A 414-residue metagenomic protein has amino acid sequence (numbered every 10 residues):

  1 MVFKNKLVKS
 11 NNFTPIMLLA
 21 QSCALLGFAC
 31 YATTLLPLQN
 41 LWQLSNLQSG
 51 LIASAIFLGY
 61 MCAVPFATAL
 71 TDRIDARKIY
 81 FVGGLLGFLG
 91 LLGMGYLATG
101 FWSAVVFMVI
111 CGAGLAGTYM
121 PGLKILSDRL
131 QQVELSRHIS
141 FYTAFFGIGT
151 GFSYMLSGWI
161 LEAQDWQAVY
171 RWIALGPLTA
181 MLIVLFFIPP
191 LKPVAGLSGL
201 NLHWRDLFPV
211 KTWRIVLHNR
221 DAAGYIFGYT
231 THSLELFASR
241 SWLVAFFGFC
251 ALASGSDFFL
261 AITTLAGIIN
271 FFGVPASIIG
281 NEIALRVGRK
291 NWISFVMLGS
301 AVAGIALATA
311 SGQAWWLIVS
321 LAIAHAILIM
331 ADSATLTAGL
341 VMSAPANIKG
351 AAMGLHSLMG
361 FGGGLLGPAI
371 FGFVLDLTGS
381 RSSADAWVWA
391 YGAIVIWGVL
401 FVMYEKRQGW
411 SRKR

Functional and structural regions predicted by a protein language model:
Y31-A32, D221-I269: Extracytoplasmic gate region of multi-pass secondary transporters
C62-A98: Conserved MFS/SLC helix-loop-helix module at the cytosolic interface between two early adjacent transmembrane helices
A63-D75, A276-R289, L375: Helix-to-loop junctions at the C-terminal end of transmembrane segments in multipass secondary transporters
F107-F145: Cytoplasmic helix-loop-helix junction between adjacent transmembrane helices in 12-TM secondary transporters
Y142-P189: Helix-loop-helix hairpin linking two adjacent transmembrane segments in secondary transporters
L182-F187, S380, W387-R414: Multi-pass alpha-helical transporter architecture, strongest for 12-TM Major Facilitator/SLC carriers used
I188-R214, R414: Flexible cytoplasmic inter-helical loops of multi-pass small-molecule transporters
K290-L336: C-terminal transmembrane helical hairpin of 12-TM major facilitator-type secondary transporters
